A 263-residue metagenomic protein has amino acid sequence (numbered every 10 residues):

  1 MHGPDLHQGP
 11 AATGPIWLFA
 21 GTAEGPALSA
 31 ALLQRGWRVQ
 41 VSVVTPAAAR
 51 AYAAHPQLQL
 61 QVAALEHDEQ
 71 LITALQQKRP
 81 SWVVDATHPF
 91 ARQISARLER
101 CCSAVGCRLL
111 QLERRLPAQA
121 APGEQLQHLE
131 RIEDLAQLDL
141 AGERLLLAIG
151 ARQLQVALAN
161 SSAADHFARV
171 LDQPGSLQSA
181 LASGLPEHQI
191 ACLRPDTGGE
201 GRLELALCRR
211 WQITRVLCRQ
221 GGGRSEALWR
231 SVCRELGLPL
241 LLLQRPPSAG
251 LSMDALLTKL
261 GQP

Functional and structural regions predicted by a protein language model:
L6-G9, P15-P46: N-terminal basic/disordered segments at the start of proteins
W37, S103-L110, E235-P239: A short helix->loop->beta-strand "cap" motif at the edges of active sites that frequently abuts
Q40-A64, A120-E124, L177-S183: N-terminal beta-loop-helix "entrance" segment that forms/cooperates in small-molecule cofactor or anionic ligand
V43-A49, L112-A118, I132, A151-Q153 (+1 more regions): Short, polar loop motifs at secondary-structure junctions
P56-L75, I190-L203: Glycine-rich, highly charged phosphate/nucleotide-binding loops
I72-E133: Glycine/small-residue-rich loop that forms an oxyanion/phosphate-binding "nest" at active or ligand-binding sites
R79-P80, Q212-T214: Proline-aspartate-enriched helix->loop->beta-strand connector
A164-D196: Histidine/lysine/aspartate-rich catalytic loop segments that bind and position anionic ligands
